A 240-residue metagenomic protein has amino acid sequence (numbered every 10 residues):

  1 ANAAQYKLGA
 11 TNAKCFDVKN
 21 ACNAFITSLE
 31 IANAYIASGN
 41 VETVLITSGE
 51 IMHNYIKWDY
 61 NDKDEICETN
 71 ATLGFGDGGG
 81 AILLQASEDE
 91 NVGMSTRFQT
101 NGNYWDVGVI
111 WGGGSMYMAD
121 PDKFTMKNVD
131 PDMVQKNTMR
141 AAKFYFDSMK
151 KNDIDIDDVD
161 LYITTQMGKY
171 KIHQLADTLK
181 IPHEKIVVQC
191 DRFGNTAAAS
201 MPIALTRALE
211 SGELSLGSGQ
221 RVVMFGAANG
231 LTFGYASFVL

Functional and structural regions predicted by a protein language model:
A1, Y6, T11, V18-A37 (+2 more regions): Claisen-condensing/thiolase-fold acyl-transfer catalytic domains that form or cleave C-C bonds in fatty acid
A10-K14, S38-V44, T69-N70, G78-G79 (+4 more regions): Short coil/turn connectors at secondary-structure junctions
K19, T43-E50, F75, L84 (+2 more regions): Short beta-strand segments
F25-T27, M52-K57, G102-W105: Short, well-ordered, mixed-charge alpha-helical segments that flank or form enzyme active sites
Y35-G76: Flexible, glycine-rich active-site loops centered on histidine and acidic residues that chelate a metal or position
H53, E90, G102, K171 (+1 more regions): Flexible, glycine-rich phosphate/dinucleotide-binding loops and adjacent beta-alpha linkers at cofactor/substrate
Y60-Q135, K143, A236-L240: Condensing-enzyme catalytic core mediating Claisen C-C bond formation in acyl metabolism
N152-I156: Conserved short secondary-structure transition element at the edge of the structured enzyme core that lines
